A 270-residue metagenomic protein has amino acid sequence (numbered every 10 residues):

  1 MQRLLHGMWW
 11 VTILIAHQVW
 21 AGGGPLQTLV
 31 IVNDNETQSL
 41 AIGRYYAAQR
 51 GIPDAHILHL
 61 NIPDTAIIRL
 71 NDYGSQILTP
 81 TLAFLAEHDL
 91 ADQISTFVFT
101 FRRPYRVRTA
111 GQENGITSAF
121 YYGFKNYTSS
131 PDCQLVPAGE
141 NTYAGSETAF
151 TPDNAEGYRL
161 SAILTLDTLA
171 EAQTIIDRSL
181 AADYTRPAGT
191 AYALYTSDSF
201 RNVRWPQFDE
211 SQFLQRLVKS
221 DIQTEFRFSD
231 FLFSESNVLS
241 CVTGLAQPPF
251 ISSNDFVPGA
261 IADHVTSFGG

Functional and structural regions predicted by a protein language model:
M1-W9: Bacterial N-terminal signal peptides that target proteins for export
W9-W10, W20: Tryptophan (W) side chains
A16-Q18: N-terminal signal peptide c-region/cleavage motif recognized by signal peptidases
G22-G270: Cysteine-dependent hydrolase recognition
